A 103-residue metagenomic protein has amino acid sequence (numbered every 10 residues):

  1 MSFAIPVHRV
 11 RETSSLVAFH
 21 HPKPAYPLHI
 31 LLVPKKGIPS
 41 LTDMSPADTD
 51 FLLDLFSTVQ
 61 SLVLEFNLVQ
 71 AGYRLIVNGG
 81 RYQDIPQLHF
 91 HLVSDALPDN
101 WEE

Functional and structural regions predicted by a protein language model:
M1-E103: HIT superfamily nucleotide-processing domains
